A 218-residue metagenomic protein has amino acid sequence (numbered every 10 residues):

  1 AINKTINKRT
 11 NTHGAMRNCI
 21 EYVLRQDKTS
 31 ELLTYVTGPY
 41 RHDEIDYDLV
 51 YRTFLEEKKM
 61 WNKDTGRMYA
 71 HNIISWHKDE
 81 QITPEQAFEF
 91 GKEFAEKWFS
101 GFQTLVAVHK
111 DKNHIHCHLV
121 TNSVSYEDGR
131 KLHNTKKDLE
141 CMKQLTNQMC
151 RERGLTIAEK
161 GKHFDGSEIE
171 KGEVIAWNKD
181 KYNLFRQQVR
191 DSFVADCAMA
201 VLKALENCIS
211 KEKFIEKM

Functional and structural regions predicted by a protein language model:
A1-K217: N-terminal nicking endonuclease/strand-transfer module with a His-rich metal-binding environment and a catalytic Tyr
